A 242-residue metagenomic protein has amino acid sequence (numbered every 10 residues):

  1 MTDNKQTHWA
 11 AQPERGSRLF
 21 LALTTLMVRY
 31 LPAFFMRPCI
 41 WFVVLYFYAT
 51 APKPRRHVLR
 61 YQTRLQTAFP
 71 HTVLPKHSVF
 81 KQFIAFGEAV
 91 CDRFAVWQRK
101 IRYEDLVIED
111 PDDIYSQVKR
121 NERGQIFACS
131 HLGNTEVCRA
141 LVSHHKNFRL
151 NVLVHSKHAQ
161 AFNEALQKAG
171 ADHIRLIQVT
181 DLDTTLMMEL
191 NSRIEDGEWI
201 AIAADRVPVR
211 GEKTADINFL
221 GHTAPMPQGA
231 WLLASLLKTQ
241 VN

Functional and structural regions predicted by a protein language model:
T2-C129, N134, E164-Q167, I174: Membrane-anchoring hydrophobic helices of lipid-metabolizing enzymes
R18, D105-E109, T180-T184, G221-P225: Conserved phosphate-coordination/catalytic loops
Y30, H144-H145, L236: Active-site catalytic microenvironments for nucleophilic, acid-base chemistry
R55, A159-Q160, T223-P227: Active-site metal-coordination segments of metallo-dependent hydrolases
S78, A85, E122-D181, D196 (+1 more regions): Catalytic core of membrane glycerolipid acyltransferases/transacylases, capturing the structured, soluble-facing
D110-P111, T135, F162, D183-M187 (+1 more regions): Amphipathic coiled-coil/heptad-repeat helices and related helical stalk/stem segments that mediate oligomerization
Q117-N121, V142, R193, L233: Hydrophobic helix-cap positions at the C-terminus of alpha-helices in RecA-like/P-loop ATPase nucleotide-binding cores
R149, M187-M188, S192-N242: Membrane-associated lipid acylation/remodeling enzymes share a hydrophobic transmembrane-juxtamembrane segment
